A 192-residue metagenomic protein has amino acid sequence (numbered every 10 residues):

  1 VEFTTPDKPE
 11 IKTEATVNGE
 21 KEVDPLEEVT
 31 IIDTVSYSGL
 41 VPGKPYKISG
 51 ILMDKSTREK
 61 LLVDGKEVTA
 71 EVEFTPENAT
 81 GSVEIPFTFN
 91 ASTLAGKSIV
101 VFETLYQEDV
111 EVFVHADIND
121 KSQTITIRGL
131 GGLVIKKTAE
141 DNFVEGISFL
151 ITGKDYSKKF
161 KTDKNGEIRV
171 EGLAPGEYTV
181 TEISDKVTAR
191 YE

Functional and structural regions predicted by a protein language model:
V1-E192: Solvent-exposed loop/turn and edge beta-strand elements of beta-rich ligand-binding domains
